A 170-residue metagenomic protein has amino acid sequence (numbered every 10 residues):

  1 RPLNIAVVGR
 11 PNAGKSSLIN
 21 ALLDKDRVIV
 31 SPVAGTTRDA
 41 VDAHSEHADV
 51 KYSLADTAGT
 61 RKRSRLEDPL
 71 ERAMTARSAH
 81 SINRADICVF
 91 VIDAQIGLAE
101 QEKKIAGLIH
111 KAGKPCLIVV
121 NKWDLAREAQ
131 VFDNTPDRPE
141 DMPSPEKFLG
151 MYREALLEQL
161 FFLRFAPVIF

Functional and structural regions predicted by a protein language model:
R1, P115-L117, D124-F170: Canonical P-loop GTPase G-domain recognition
R1-I87: Conserved G1/Walker A P-loop phosphate-binding module
V7, F90, I118-V120, F170: Structural beta-sheet core signal
A34-T36, G59-R61, Q95-L98, K122-R127: Conserved nucleotide-binding/hydrolysis micro-motifs of P-loop NTPases
R38, R72-I82, A99-K103, E146-E154: Amphipathic alpha-helical transducer elements in NTP-driven molecular machines
T75-R84, I109-A112, L156-F161: Substrate-engagement module of ASCE P-loop NTPases
A85, I92-Q95: Glycine-rich, N-terminal phosphate-binding loop of Rossmann-like dinucleotide-binding domains
L98-A112: Amphipathic helical hotspot of TIR/SEFIR-family domains
